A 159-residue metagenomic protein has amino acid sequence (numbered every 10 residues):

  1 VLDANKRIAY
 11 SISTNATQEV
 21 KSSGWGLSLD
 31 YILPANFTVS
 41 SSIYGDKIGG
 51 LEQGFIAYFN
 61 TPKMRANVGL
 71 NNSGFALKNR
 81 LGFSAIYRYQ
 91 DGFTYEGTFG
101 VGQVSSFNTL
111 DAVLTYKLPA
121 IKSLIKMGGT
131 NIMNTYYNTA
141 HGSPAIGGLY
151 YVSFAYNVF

Functional and structural regions predicted by a protein language model:
V1-L2: Glycine-rich phosphate/pyrophosphate-binding loop and adjacent beta-alpha nucleotide/cofactor-binding cores
N5-T94, A155: Gram-negative outer-membrane beta-barrel transporters
A57-F159: Conserved C-terminal beta-signal and adjacent last beta-strands/turns of outer-membrane beta-barrel proteins
